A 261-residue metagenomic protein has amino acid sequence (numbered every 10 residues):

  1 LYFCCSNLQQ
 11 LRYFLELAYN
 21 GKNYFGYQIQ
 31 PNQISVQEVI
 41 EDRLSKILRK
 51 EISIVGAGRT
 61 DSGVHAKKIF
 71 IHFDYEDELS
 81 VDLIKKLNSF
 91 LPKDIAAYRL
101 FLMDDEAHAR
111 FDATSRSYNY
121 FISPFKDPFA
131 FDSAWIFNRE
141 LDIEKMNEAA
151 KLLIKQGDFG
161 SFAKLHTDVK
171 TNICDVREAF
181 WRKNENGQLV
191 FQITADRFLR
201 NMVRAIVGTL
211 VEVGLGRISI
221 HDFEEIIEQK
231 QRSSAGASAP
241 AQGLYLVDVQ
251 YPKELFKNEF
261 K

Functional and structural regions predicted by a protein language model:
C4-C5: Cysteine-centered motifs
L8-K261: Structured-RNA-binding interfaces characteristic of tRNA pseudouridine synthases
